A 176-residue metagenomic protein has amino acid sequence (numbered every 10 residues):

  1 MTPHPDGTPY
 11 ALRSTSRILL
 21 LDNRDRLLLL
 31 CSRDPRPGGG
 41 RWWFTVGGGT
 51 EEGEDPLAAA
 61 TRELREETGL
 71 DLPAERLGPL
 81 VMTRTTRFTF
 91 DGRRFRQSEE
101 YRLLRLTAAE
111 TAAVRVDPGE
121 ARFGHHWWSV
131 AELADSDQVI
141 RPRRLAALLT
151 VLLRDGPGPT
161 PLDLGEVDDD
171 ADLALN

Functional and structural regions predicted by a protein language model:
M1-R24: Acidic, metal-coordinating catalytic segment for phosphate/diphosphate chemistry, firing primarily on the Nudix
R36-R41: A conserved beta-turn-beta hairpin within the catalytic core of GNAT-like acetyltransferases that forms part
T45-G47: Thr-Gly-centered strand-to-loop micro-motif
T50-I140, A174: Unchanged
R143-N176: Charged phosphate-binding loop/patch that engages nucleotide di/tri-phosphates or the phosphate backbone of nucleic
